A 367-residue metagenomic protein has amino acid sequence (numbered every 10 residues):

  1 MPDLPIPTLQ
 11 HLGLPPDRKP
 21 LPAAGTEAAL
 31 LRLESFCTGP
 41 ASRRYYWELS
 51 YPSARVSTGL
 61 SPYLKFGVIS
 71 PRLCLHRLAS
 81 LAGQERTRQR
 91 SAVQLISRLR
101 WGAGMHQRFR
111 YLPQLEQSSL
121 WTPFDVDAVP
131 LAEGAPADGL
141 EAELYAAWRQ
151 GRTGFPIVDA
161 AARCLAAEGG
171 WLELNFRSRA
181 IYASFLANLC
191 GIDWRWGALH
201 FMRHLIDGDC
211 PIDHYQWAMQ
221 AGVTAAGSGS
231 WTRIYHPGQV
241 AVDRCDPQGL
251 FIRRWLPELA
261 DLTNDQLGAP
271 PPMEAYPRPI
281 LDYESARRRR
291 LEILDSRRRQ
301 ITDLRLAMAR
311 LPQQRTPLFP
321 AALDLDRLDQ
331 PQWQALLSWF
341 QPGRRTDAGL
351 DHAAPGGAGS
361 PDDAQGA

Functional and structural regions predicted by a protein language model:
M1-A132, D246, L250-A367: Glycine/tryptophan-enriched, flexible segments
G59-P257: Active-site-proximal binding-pocket segments
